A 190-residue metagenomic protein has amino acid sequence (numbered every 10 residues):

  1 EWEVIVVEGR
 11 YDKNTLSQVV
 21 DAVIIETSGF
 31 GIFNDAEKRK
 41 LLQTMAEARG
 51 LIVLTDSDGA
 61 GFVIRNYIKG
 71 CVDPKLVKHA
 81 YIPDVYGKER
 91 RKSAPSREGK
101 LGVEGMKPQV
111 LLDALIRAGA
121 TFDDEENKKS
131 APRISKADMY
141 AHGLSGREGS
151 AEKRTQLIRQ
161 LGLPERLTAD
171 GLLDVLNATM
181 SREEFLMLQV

Functional and structural regions predicted by a protein language model:
E3, R10-N14, Q18-A48: Acidic, glycine-rich catalytic loops of TOPRIM or P-loop NTPase phosphate-binding modules used across DNA replication
V6-E8, A46-A60: Acidic beta-strand-to-loop metal/phosphate-binding motif
Y11, S28-F30, D56-D58, A80-G87: Short, ordered loop/turn segments at secondary-structure junctions
K13, G61-R65: Short, well-ordered alpha-helical microsegments
V23-E26, L51-L54, K78-H79: Short hydrophobic alpha-helical runs that function as membrane-insertion/retention elements
I32-F33, V85-R90, D174-V175: A short acidic, often aromatic-flanked loop/helix-cap motif at beta-alpha or helix-coil junctions that lines enzyme
K69-T121: Long, charge-dense
D113-I116, A120-V190: C-terminal, charge/polar-rich interaction regions
